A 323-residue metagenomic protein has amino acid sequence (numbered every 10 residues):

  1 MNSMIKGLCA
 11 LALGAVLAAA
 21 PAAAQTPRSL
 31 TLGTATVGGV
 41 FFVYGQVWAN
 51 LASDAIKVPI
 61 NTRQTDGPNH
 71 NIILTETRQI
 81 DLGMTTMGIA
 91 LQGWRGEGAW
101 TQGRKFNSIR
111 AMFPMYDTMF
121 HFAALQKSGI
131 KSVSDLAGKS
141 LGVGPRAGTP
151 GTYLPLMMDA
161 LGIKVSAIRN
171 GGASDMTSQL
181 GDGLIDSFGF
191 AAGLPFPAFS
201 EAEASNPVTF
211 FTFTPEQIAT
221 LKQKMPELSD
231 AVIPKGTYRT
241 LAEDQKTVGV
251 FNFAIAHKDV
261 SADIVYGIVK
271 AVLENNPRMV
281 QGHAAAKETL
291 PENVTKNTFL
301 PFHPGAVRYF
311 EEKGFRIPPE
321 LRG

Functional and structural regions predicted by a protein language model:
L8-A19: Bacterial N-terminal signal peptides
A24-Q92, T101: N-terminal (or domain-start) structured segment
P27, G39, K57, G67-H70 (+9 more regions): Extracytoplasmic
S29-D54, P59-I60, P114, T118-D182 (+3 more regions): Bilobed "Venus flytrap"/periplasmic-binding protein-like clamshell domains and structurally analogous long
M87-I89, E97-A99, K164-V260: Pocket-lining segment of extracytoplasmic ligand-binding domains
Q102-M115, T237-Q245: A structural signal for short loop-to-beta-strand junctions that line the ligand-binding cleft of periplasmic/secreted
S140-L156, E227-T298: Ligand-binding clefts/hinges and TM-proximal coupling segments of bilobed small-molecule sensing domains
G181-G183, A192-F210, L221-E227, D263-G323: An extracytoplasmic/periplasmic, membrane-proximal ligand-sensing/linker region
